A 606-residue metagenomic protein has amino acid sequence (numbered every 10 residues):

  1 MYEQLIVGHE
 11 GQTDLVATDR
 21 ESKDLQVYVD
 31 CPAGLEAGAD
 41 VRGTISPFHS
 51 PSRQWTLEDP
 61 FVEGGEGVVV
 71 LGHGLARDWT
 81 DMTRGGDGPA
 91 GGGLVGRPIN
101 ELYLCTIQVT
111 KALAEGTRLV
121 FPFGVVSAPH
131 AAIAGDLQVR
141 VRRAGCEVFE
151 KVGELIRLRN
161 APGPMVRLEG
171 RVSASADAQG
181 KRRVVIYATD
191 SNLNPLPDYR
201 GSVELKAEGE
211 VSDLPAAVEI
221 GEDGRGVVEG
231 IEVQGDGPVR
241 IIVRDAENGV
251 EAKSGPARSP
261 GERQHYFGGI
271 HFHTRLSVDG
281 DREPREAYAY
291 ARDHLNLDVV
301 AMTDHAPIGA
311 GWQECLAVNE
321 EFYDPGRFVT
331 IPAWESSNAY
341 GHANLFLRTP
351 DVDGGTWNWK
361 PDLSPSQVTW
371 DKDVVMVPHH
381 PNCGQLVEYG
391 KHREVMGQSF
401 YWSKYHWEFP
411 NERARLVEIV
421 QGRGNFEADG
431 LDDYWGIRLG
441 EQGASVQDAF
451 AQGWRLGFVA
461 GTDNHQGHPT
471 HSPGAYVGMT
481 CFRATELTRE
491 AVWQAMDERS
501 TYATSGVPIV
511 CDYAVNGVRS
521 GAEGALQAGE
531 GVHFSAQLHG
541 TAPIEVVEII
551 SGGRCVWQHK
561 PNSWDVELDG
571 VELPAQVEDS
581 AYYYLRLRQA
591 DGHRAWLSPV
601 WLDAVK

Functional and structural regions predicted by a protein language model:
M1-M165: Ser/Thr/Pro/Gly-rich, low-complexity intrinsically disordered stalk/linker tracts of secreted and surface-exposed
P164-G221, R225-K606: Extended, charged catalytic domains and RNA/DNA-binding interfaces, predominantly in divalent-metal-using enzymes
